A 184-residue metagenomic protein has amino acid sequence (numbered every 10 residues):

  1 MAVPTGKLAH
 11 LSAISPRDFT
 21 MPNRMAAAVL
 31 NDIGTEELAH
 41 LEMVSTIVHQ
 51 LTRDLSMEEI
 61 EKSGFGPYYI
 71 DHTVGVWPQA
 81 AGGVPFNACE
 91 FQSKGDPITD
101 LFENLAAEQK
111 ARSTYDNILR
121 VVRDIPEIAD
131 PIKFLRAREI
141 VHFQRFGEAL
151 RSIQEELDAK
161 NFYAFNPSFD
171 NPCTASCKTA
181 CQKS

Functional and structural regions predicted by a protein language model:
M1-S184: Non-heme di-metal
